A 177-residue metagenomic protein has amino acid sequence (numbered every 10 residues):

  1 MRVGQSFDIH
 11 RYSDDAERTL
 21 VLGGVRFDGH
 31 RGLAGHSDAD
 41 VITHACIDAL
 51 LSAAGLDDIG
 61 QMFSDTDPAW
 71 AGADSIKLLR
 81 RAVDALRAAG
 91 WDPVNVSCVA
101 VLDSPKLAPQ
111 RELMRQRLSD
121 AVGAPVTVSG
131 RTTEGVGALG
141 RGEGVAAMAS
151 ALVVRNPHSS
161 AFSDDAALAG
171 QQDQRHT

Functional and structural regions predicted by a protein language model:
R2-D8: Short amphipathic
H10, D15, T19-D28: Polyampholytic, low-complexity intrinsically disordered segments
F27-S37, D65-W70, G135-L139: A short glycine/serine-rich beta->alpha loop
I42, C46, L50: Active-site His/Glu-centered metal-binding helix of metallohydrolases
A49-D92, D103: Glycine- and Gly-Pro-enriched alpha-helical subdomains that act as flexible, kink-prone "lid/hinge" or packing modules
N95-G140: Short, conserved loop-to-beta-strand elements that form functional interface hotspots
G140-S159: C-terminal edge-of-domain segments
